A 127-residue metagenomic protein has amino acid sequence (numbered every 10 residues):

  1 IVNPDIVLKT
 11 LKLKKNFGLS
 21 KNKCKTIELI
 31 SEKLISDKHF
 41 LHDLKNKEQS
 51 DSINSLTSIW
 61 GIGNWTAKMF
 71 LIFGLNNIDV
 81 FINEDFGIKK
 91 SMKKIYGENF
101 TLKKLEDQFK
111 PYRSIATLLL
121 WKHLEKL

Functional and structural regions predicted by a protein language model:
I1-S58, Q108-K110: Alpha-helical ds-nucleic-acid-binding substructure associated with the helix-hairpin-helix region of base-excision DNA
C24-E28, K47-D51, N64-L127: C-terminal accessory module of base-excision DNA glycosylases/AP lyases that mediates lesion recognition and DNA
